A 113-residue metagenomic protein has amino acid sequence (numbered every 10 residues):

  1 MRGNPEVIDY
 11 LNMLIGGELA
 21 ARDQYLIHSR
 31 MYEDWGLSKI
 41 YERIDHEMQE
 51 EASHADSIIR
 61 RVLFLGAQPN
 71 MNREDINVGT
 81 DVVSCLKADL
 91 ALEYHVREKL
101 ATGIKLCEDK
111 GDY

Functional and structural regions predicted by a protein language model:
M1-Y113: Iron-associated oxidoreductase/ferritin-like identity signal
